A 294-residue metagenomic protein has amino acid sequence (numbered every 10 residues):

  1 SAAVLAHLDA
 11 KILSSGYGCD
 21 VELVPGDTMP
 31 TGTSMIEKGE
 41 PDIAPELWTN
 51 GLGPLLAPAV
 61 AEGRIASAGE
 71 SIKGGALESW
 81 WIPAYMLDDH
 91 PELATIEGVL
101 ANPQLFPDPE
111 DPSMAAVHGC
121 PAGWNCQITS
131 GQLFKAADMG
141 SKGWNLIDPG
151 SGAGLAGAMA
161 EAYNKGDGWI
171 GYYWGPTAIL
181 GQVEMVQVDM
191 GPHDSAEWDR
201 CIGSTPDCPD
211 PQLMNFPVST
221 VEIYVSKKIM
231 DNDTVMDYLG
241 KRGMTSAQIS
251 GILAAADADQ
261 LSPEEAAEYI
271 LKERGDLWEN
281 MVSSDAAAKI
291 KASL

Functional and structural regions predicted by a protein language model:
S1-A2, C19-P25, M114-H118, L239: Short, well-ordered beta-strand elements
S1-H7, T28-M29: Extracytoplasmic "Venus flytrap"
D27-Y85: N-terminal segment of the mature folded domain
T33-M35, P41-W48, H118-D199: Ligand-binding pocket segment of bilobal, Venus flytrap-like solute-binding proteins
R64-G119: A conserved helix-loop-strand patch within extracytoplasmic ligand-binding domains of the periplasmic binding
E78-D88, S219-D231, I252-A255: A bilobed periplasmic-binding-protein/Venus flytrap-type ligand-binding module shared by bacterial periplasmic
Q127-G143, P149-G166, T234, Y238-L294: An extracytoplasmic/periplasmic, membrane-proximal ligand-sensing/linker region
I179-G243: C-terminal lobe and pocket-closing loops of periplasmic/extracytoplasmic Venus-flytrap solute-binding proteins
